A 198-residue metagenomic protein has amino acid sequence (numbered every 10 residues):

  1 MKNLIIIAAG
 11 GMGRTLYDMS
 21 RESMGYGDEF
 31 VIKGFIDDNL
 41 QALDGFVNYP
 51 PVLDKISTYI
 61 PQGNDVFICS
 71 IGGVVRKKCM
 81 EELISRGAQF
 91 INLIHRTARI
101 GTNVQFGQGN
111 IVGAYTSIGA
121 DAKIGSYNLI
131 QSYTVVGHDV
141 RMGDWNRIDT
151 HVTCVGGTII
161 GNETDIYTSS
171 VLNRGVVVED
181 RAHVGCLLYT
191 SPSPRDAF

Functional and structural regions predicted by a protein language model:
N3, I32, N64-I68: Short active-site oxyanion
N3-D18: Glycine-rich adenosine-cofactor-binding loop
S20-G27: A short, Lys/Arg-enriched amphipathic alpha-helix followed by its capping loop at the start of a domain
G27-L43: NAD(P)-binding Rossmann-fold cofactor-contacting core
L40-R99: Phosphate-bearing ligand-interacting subdomains that bind or position ATP/ADP/UDP/GDP/NAD(P) or nucleotide-linked
N92, A98, V104, Q108-T116 (+9 more regions): A structural motif detector for beta-strand N-caps
Y189-F198: Single conserved hydrophobic/aromatic residue that forms the stacking wall/gate of nucleotide- or nucleobase-binding
